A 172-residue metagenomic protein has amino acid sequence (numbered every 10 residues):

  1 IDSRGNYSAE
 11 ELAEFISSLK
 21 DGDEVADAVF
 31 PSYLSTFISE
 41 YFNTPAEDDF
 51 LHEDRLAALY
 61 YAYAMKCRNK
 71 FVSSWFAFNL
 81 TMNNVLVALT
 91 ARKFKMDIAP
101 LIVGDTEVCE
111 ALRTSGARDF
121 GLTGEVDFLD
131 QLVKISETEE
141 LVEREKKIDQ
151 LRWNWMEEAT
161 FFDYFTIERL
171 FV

Functional and structural regions predicted by a protein language model:
I1-V172: Extended alpha-helical surfaces
